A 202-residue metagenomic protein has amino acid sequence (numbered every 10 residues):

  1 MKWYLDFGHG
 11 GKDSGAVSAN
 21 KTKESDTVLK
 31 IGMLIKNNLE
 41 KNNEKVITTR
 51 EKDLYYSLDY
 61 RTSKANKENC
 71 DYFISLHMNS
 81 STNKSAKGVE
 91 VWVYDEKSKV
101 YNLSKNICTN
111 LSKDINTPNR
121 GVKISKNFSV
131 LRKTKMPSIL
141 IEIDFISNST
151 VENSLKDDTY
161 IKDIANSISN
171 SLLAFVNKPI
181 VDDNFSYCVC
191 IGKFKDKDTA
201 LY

Functional and structural regions predicted by a protein language model:
M1-K21: Short glycine-rich His-centered loop
W3, T22-D182: Active-site-proximal helix/loop segments of hydrolytic enzymes
D6-H9, D13, F73, A86 (+1 more regions): Short glycine/serine/threonine-biased micro-segments
G10-D13, V17, S81, E90 (+2 more regions): Gly/Ser/Thr-rich beta-alpha loop segments that engage phosphate groups in nucleotides
V17, L54, C188-V189: Generic anion/oxyanion-binding catalytic loop in active/binding sites
I180-Y202: Solvent-exposed beta-strand motifs enriched in subsets of small alpha/beta binding domains, especially certain
